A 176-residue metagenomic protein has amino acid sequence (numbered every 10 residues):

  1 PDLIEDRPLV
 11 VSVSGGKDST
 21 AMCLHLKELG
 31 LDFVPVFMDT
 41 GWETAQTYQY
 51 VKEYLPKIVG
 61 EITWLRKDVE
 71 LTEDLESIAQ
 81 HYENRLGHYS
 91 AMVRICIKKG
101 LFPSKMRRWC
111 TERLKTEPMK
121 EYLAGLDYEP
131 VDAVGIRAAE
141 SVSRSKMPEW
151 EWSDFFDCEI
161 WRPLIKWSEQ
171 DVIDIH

Functional and structural regions predicted by a protein language model:
P1-H176: Nucleotide-activated chemistry modules centered on ATP-dependent adenylation/adenylyltransferase
